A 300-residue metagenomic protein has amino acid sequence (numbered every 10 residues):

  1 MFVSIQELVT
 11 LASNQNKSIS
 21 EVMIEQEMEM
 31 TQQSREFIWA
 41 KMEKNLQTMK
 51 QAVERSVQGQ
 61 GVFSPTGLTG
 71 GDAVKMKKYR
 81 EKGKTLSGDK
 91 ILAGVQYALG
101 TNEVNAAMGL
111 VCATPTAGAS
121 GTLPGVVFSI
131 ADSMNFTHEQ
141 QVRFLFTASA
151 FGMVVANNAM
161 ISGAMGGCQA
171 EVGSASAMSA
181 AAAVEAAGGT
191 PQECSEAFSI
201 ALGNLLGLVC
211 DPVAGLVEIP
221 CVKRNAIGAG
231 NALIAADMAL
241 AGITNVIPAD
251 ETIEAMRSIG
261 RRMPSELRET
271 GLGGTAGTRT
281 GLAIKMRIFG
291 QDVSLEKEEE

Functional and structural regions predicted by a protein language model:
M1-G109, S133, G242, A249-E300: Generic N-terminal targeting/processing segments that precede catalytic cores or assembly contacts
Y79, N102-C112, V155-M165, P212-V217: Glycine/charged-rich beta-loop-alpha catalytic/anionic-binding loops adjacent to active sites
L86, A113-S120, D132, T137 (+2 more regions): Glycine- and small hydrophobic-enriched segments that form the cores of compact globular domains
D89-N105, Q140-A159, G203-P212, I247 (+2 more regions): Acidic-glycine-rich active-site phosphate/pyrophosphate-binding loop
E103-F128, Q169-S176: Glycine/serine-rich anion-binding loops at beta->alpha junctions that coordinate negatively charged ligand groups
N105, C112-A117, A148, A159 (+4 more regions): Short glycine- and Lys/Arg-enriched binding-loop motifs that mark or flank ligand-binding interfaces
P124-N135, A183-G188: Alpha-helical support elements that line or immediately flank enzyme active sites and cofactor-binding pockets
G163-E171, A175-S176, A180-A186, P191-E300: A structural signal for small-residue-enriched, beta-sheet-centric alpha/beta enzyme cores and oligomeric scaffold folds
